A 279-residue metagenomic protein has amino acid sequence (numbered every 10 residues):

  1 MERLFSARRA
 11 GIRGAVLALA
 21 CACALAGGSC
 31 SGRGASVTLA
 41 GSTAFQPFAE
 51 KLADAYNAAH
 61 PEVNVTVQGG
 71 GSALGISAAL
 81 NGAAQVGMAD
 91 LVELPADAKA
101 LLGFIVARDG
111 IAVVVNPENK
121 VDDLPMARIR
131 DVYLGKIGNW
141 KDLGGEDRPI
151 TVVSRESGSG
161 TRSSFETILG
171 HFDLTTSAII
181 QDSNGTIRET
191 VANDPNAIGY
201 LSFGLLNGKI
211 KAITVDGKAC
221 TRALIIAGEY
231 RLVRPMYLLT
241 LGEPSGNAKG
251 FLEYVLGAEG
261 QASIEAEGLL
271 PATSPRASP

Functional and structural regions predicted by a protein language model:
E2-L17: Bacterial N-terminal signal peptides that target proteins for export
G14-A26: Bacterial N-terminal signal peptides
C30-P279: Exported/periplasmic ABC-transporter solute-binding proteins
